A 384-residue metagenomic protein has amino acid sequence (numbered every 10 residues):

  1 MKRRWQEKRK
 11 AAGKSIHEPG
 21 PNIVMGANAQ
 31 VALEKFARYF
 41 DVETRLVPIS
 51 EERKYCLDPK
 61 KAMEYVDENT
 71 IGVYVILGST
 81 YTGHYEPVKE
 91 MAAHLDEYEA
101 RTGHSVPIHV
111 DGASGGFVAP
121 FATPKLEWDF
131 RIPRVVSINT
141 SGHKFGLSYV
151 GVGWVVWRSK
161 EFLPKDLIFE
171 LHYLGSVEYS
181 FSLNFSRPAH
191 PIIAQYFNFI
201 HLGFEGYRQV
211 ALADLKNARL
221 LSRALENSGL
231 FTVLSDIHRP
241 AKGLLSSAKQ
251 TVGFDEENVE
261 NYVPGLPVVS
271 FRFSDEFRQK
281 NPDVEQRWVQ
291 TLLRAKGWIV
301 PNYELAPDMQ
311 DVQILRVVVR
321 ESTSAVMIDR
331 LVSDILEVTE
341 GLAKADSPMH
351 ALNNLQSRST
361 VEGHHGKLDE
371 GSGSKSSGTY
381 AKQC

Functional and structural regions predicted by a protein language model:
M1-F169, Y173-V177, F181, H190: Conserved PLP-enzyme active-site core in the AAT-like
R9-A12, A92, L202-C384: Non-catalytic terminal extensions of PLP-dependent enzymes
E18, E43, G72, V136 (+7 more regions): Generic alpha-helix detector with strongest preference for long hydrophobic helices that associate with membranes
I23, T44, I108, I138-T140 (+7 more regions): Generic structural hydrophobic/aromatic packing signal, biased to beta-strands
M25-A29, K54-L57, S79, G83 (+7 more regions): Catalytic cores of large soluble enzymes that bind and process phosphate-bearing ligands
Q30, Y85-V88, I192, A218 (+2 more regions): Generic preference for well-ordered alpha-helical elements
V66, S114-F121, Y149-W154, V177-N184 (+4 more regions): Noncatalytic linker/hinge segments flanking ATPase motor cores
P120-P267, F271-R278: Active-site C-terminal subdomain of aminotransferase-like
